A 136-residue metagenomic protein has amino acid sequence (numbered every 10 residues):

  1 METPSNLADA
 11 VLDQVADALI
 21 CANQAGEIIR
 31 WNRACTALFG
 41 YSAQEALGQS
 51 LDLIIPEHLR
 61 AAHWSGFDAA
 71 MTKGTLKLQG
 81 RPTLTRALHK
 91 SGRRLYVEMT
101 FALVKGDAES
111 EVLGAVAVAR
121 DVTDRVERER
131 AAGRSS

Functional and structural regions predicted by a protein language model:
M1-S5, R120-R134: PAS-associated C-terminal cap
E2-T36, Q79, S136: Sensory modules in modular signal-transduction proteins
A25, S91, A108-E109: Residue-level recognition of short loop/turn positions
C35-A46, A108: PAS/PAS-like sensory domain cap-loop motif
A43, I55-V97, K105: PAS/LOV-family and closely related PAS-like sensory domains
M99-F101, A119: Sensory-domain boundary capping and coupling elements
S110-D124: PAS-family sensory domains
